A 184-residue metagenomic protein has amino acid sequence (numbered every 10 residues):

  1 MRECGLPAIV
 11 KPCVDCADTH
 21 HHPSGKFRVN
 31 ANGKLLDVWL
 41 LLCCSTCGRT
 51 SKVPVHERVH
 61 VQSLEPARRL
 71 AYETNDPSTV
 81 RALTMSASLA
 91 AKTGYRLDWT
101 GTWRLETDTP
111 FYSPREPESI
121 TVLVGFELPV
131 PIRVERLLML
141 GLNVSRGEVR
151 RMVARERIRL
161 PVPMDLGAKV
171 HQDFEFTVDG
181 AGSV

Functional and structural regions predicted by a protein language model:
M1-V134: Ferredoxin-like alpha/beta domains used as RNA- or RNAP-binding modules
V55, V162, V178-G180: Conserved "cap/hinge" positions at secondary-structure junctions
G125-F176: A basic, amphipathic helix-loop patch mediating RNA/tRNA/ribosome contacts
F174-V184: Long, intrinsically disordered, low-complexity Ser/Thr/Pro-rich regulatory/activation regions of nuclear proteins
